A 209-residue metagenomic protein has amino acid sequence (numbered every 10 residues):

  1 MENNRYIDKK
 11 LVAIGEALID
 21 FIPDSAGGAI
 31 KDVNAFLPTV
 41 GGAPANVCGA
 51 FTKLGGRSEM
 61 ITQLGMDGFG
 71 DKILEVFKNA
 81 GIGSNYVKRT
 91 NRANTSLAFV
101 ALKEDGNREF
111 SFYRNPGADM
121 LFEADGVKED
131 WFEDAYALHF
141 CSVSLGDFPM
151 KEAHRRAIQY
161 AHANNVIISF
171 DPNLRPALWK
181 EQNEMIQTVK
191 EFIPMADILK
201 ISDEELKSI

Functional and structural regions predicted by a protein language model:
E2-G83, F122: Glycine-rich phosphate/adenosyl-contacting loop at the front of the ribokinase-like
E2-V12, E104-I209: Ribokinase/PfkB-type carbohydrate-kinase core domain
I19-P23, K31-L37, G41, G65 (+9 more regions): Generic, ordered loop/turn and secondary-structure boundary motif
R57-F140: Conserved N-terminal subdomain of the carbohydrate kinase-like
